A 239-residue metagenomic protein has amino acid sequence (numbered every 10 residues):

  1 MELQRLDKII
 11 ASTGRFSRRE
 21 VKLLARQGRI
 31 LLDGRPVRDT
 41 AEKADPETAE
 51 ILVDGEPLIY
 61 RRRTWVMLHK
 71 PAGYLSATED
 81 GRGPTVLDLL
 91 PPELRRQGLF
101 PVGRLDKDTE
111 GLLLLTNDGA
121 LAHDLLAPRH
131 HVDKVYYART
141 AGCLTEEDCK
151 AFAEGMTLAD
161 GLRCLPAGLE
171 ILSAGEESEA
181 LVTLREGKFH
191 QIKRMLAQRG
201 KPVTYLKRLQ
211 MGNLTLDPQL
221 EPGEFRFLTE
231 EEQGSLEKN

Functional and structural regions predicted by a protein language model:
M1-N239: Basic, flexible Lys/Arg- and Gly-enriched helix-loop patches that mediate nucleic-acid binding at interfaces with rRNA
